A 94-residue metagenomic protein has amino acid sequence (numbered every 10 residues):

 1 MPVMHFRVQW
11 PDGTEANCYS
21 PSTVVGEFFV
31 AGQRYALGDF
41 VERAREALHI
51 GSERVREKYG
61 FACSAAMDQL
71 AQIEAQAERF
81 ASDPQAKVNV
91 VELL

Functional and structural regions predicted by a protein language model:
M1-L94: Motif-centric detector for short Cys/His coordination patterns
